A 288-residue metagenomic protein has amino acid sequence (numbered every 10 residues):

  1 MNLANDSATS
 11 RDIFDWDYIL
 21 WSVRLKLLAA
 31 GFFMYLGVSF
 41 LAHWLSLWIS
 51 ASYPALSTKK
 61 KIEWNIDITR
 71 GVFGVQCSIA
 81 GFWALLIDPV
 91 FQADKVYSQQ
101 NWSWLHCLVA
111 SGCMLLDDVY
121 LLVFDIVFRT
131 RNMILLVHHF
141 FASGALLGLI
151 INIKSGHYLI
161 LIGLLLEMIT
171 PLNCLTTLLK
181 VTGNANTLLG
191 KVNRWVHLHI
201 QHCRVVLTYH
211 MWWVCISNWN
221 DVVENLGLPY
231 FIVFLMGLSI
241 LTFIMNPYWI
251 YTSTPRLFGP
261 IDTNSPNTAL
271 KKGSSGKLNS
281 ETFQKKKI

Functional and structural regions predicted by a protein language model:
M1-L165, T177-I288: Membrane-helix and juxtamembrane interface regions of eukaryotic multi-pass membrane proteins
I169-N173: Functional transmembrane alpha-helices
